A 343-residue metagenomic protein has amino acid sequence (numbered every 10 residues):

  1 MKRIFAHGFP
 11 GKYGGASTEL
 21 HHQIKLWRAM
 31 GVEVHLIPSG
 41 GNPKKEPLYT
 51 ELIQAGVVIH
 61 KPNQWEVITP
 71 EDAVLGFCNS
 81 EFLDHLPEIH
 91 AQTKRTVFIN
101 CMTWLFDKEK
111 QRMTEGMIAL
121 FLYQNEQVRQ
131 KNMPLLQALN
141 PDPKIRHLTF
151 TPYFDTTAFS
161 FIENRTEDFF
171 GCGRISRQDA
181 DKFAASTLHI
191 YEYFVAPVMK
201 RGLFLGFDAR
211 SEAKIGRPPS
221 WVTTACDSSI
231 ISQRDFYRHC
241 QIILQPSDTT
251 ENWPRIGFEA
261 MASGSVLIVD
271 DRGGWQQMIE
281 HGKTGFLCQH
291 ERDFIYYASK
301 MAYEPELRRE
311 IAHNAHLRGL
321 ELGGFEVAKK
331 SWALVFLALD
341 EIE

Functional and structural regions predicted by a protein language model:
A6, K25, H35-Y123, Q127 (+1 more regions): Extended catalytic core of nucleotide-activated donor transferases of GT-like folds
G8-H21, A180-K182: A short, glycine/small-residue-rich beta-strand->loop->alpha-helix junction that serves as a flexible
G15, Q289-R292, Y303-I342: A charged, aromatic-enriched C-terminal amphipathic alpha-helix characteristic of glycosyltransferases across folds
W104-L105, M117-F161: Donor nucleotide-sugar binding/catalytic pocket of nucleotide-sugar-dependent glycosyltransferases
Q130-M133, Y153-I231: Conserved catalytic-core segment of nucleotide-activated headgroup transferases in glycan assembly
Q241, G264: A short alpha->beta transition loop at the rim of the catalytic pocket in nucleotide-sugar-dependent
V266-V269: Short hydrophobic beta-strand element within catalytic cores of glycosyltransferases and related nucleotide-activated
D271-G282, F286-L287: Short acidic/histidine- and often glycine-rich active-site loop of Leloir-type glycosyltransferases that engages
